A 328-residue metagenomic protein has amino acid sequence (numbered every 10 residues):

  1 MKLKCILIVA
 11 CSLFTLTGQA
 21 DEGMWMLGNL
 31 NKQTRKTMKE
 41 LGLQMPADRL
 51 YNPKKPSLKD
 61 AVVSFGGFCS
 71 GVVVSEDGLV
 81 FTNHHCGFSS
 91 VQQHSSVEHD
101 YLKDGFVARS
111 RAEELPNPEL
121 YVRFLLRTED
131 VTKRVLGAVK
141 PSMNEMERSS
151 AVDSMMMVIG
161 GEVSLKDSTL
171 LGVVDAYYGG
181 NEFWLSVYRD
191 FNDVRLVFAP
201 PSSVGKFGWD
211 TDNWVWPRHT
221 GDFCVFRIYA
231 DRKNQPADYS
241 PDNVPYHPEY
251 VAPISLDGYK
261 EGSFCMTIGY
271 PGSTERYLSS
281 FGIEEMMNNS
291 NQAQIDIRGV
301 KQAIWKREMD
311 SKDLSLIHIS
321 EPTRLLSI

Functional and structural regions predicted by a protein language model:
M1-E22: Bacterial Sec-dependent N-terminal signal peptides
D21-M38: Short N-terminal segments immediately surrounding and downstream of signal-peptide cleavage
D60-D77, V251: A conserved glycine-rich beta-strand in the N-terminal activation segment of trypsin-fold
F81-L126: Catalytic-histidine neighborhood of serine endopeptidases, predominantly the chymotrypsin-like S1/PA family
S90-Q93, G272-G282: Short, Lys/Arg- and Gly-enriched loop/turn segments at beta-strand edges
R123-R232: Low-complexity, highly charged intrinsically disordered N-terminal segments that act as targeting/localization
I317-I328: Single conserved hydrophobic/aromatic residue that forms the stacking wall/gate of nucleotide- or nucleobase-binding
